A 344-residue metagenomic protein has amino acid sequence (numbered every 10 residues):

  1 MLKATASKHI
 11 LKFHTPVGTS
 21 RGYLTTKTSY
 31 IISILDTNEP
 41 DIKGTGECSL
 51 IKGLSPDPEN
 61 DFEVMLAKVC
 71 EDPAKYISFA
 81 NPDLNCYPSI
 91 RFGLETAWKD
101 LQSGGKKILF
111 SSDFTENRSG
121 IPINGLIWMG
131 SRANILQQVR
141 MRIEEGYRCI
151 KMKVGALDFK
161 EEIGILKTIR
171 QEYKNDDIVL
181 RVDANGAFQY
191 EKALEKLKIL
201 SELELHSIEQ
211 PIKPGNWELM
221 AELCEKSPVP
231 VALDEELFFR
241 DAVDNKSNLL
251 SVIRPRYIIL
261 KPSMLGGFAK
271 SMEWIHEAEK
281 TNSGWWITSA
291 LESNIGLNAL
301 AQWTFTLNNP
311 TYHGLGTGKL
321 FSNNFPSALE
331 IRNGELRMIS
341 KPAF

Functional and structural regions predicted by a protein language model:
M1-L180, N185-A187, L194, S201 (+1 more regions): N-terminal capping/lid subdomain adjacent to the active-site entrance of alpha/beta enzymes
K3-T5, P122, P230, G284 (+1 more regions): Conserved beta-strand segments of alpha/beta enzyme cores
S7-I10, I127, E235, S289 (+1 more regions): Residues at the C-termini of beta-strands that transition into short coil/loop
Y23, T317-S322: Short, solvent-exposed secondary-structure boundary motifs
C48, Q210, L315: Active-site donor-binding loop signature of nucleotide-sugar glycosyltransferases
L157-N298, Q302-T304, F321-R332: Catalytic core of soluble alpha/beta enzymes
N308-K319: Short helix/strand-capping turn motifs
